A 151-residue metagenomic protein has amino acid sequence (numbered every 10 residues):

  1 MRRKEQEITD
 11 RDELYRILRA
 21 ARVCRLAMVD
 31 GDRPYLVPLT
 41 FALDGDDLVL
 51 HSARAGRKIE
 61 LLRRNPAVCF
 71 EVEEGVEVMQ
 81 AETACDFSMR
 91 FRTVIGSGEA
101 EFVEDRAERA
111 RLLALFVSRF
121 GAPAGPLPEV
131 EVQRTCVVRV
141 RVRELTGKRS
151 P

Functional and structural regions predicted by a protein language model:
M1-R19: Extreme N-terminal tail/first-helix region
R2-E5, G75-P151: Charged, gly/pro-rich active-site loop segments
R11, A55-G56: Structural motif corresponding to alpha-helix initiation and N-cap regions
R19-A21, R33-Y35, F87, V132-Q133: Short solvent-exposed loop/turn micro-motifs enriched in small/polar/acidic residues
A21-R54, F70: Short beta-strand segments
V23, L36-P38, A67, F91 (+2 more regions): Broad gene-expression machinery/nucleic-acid interaction feature
H51, R57-M79, C85: Helix-adjacent hinge/juxtasegments
